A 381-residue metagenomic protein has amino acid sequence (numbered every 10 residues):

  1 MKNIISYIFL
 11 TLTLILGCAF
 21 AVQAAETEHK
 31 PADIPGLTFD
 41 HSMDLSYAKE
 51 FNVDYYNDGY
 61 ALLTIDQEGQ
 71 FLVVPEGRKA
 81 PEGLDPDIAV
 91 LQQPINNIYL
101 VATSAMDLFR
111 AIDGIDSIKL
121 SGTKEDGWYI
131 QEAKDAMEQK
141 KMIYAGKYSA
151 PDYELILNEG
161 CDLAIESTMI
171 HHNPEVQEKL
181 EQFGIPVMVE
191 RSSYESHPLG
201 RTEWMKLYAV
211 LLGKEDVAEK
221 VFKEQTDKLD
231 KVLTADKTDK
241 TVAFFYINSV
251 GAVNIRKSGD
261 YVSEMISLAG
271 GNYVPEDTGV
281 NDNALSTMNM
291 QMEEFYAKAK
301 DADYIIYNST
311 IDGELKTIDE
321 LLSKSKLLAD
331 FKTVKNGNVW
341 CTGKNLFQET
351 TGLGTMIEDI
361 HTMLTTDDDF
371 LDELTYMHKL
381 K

Functional and structural regions predicted by a protein language model:
M1-F9: Bacterial N-terminal signal peptides that target proteins for export
F9-G17: Bacterial N-terminal signal peptides
F20-M106, V217-F244, D368-K381: Bacterial Sec-exported substrate-binding components of ABC uptake systems
A25-A32, A102, E195-E224, Y304-K381: Structured C-terminal subdomain patch of bacterial secreted/periplasmic proteins
A61-I65, F71-L157, L163-M169: A short, structured surface patch at a secondary-structure boundary
Q92, G146-P151, S167-P174, E195-T202 (+6 more regions): Soluble non-cytosolic domains of exported or imported proteins
N96, S104-M106, S121-E132, H172-E175 (+2 more regions): Extracytoplasmic ligand-binding site segments that recognize negatively charged/polar headgroups
K228, V232-K316: Flexible, glycine-rich surface segments
